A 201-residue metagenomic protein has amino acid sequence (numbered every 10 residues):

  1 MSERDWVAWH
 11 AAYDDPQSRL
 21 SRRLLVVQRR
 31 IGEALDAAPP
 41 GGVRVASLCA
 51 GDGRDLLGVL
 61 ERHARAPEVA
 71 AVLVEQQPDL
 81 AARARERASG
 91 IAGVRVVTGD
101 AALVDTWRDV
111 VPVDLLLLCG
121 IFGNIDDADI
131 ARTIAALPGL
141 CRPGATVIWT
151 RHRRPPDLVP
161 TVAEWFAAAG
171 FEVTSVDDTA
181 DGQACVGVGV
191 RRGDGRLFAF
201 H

Functional and structural regions predicted by a protein language model:
M1-P40: Class I SAM-dependent methyltransferase Rossmann-like catalytic core, especially the SAM/SAH-binding loop
D14, E164, T174-H201: SAM/dcSAM-binding transferase cores
P39-G51: Conserved class I S-adenosyl-L-methionine
D52-A66: Conserved SAM-binding loop of SAM-dependent methyltransferases across substrates and taxa, primarily the Class I
Q77: Conserved SAM/SAH-binding beta-strand->alpha-helix loop
A82-V110: S-adenosyl-L-methionine
V113-D129: A short SAM/SAH-binding and catalytic strip from SAM-dependent methyltransferases
D129-T146: A short glycine-rich, Lys/Arg-flanked "PGG" loop and its adjoining helix->strand segment in the class I
